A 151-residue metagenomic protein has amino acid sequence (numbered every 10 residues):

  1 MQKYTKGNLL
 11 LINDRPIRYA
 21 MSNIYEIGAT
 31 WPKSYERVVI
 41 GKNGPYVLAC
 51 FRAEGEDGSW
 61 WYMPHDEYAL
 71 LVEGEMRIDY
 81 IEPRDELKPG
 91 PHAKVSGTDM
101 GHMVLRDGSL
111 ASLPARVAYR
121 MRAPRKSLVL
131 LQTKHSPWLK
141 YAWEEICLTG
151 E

Functional and structural regions predicted by a protein language model:
M1-C50, G55-S59, A93-S96: A short, N-terminal "cap"/entry segment at the start of jelly-roll beta-barrel domains of the cupin/DSBH fold
Q2-N8, K88-G90, V95-T98, A118-E151: Double-stranded beta-helix
E36-R37, E67, G101, S109 (+1 more regions): Residue-level detector of beta-strand structural context in well-folded domains
Y46, H65-Y68, S127: Short, surface-exposed beta-edge/turn micro-motifs
C50, V72, Y80-E82, A123 (+1 more regions): Residue-level recognition of conserved beta-strand positions in structured domain cores
S59-W61, I78-D79, H102-M103, A111-L113 (+2 more regions): Short beta-strand His + acidic residue motifs that chelate non-heme Fe in jelly-roll/DSBH and cupin folds
P64-A93: Glycine- and acidic-residue-biased ligand/ion/polar-headgroup-sensing regions
P83-A115: Short acidic-glycine-tyrosine-enriched beta hairpin
